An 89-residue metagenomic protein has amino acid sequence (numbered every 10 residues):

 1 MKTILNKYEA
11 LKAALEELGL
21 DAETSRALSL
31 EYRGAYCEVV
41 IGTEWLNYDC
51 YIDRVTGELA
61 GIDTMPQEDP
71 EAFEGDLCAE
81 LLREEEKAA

Functional and structural regions predicted by a protein language model:
M1-S29, E74-A88: Short, non-transmembrane alpha-helical segments in secretory-pathway proteins
K7, L11, E17, Y36 (+2 more regions): Generic hydrophobic/packing signal
L20, R54-E58, D69, D76-L77: General N-terminal targeting signals
E23-A60: Exposed beta-strand-loop-beta-strand "reactive/processing" segments of non-cytosolic proteins
E58, T64, K87-A88: Terminal low-complexity, intrinsically disordered regions
T64-E71: A short acidic/small-residue loop/turn micro-motif
